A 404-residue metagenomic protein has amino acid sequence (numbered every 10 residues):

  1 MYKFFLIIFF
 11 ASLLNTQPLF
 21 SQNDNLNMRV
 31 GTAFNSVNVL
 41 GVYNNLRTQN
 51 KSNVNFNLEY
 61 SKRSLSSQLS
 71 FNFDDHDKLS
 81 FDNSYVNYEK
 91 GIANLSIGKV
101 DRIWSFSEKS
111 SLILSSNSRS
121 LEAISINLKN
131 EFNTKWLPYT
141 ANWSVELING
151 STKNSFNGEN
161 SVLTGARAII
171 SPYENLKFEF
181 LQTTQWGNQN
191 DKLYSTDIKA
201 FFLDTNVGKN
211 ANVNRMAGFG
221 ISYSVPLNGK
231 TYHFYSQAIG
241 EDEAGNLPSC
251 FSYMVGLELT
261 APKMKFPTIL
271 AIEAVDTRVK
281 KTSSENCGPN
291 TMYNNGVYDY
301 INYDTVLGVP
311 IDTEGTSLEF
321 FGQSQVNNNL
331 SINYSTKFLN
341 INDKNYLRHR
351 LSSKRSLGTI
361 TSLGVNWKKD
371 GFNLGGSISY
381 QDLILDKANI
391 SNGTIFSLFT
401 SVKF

Functional and structural regions predicted by a protein language model:
F4-L13: Sec-dependent N-terminal signal peptides
L19-K99, E122-L128, W143: Beta-barrel outer-membrane channel/assembly domains of diderm bacteria
F20-L26, E59-S67, Y88-I92, N130-S144 (+5 more regions): Short loop/turn motifs that connect adjacent beta-strands in outer-membrane beta-barrel proteins
M28-S36, L69-F73, Y88, L95-D101 (+7 more regions): Transmembrane beta-barrel strands of outer-membrane/channel proteins
G31-A33, V39-L40, S96-I169, E179-A211: Surface-exposed coil loops of outer-membrane beta-barrel proteins
N35-G41, L65, N72-H76, R102-S111 (+7 more regions): Sequence/structural signature of outer-membrane beta-barrel proteins
K51, L176-T184, Q189-F404: Exposed, low-structure sequence patches enriched in small/polar residues
L65-S67, K90-K99, L121, N127-S151 (+1 more regions): Surface-exposed extracellular loop regions of Gram-negative outer-membrane beta-barrel proteins
